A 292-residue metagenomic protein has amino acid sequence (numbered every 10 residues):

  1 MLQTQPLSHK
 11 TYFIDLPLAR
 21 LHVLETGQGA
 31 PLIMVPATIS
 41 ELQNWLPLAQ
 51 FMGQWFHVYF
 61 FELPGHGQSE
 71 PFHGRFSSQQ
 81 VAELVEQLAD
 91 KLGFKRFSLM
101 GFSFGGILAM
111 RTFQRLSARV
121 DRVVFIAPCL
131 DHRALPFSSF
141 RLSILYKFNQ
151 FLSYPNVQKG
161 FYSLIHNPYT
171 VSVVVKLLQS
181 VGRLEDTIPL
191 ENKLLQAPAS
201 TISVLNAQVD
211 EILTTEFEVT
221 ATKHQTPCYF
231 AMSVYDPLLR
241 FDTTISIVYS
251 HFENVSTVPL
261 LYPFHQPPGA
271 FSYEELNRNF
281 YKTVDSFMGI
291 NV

Functional and structural regions predicted by a protein language model:
M1-L32, Q54-F56, K282-V292: Alpha/beta-hydrolase fold catalytic core
A19-Q68: Conserved HGGG/HGGXW glycine-rich cap/lid loop of the alpha/beta-hydrolase fold
Y59-M100, F271-R278: Active-site loop/oxyanion-hole signature of alpha/beta-hydrolase fold enzymes
G101-A109: Gly/Ala-rich beta-loop-alpha elbow adjacent to hydrolase catalytic centers
Q114, R122-N156: Flexible "cap/lid" loop of the alpha/beta hydrolase fold
A134-P136, V157-T222: Conserved alpha/beta-hydrolase catalytic His-Asp/Glu region
Q225-H265: Conserved loop-alpha-helix segment in the C-terminal half of the alpha/beta-hydrolase fold that carries the catalytic
F252-V292: Catalytic active-site module of serine/aspartate enzymes centered on a nucleophile-bearing elbow/loop
